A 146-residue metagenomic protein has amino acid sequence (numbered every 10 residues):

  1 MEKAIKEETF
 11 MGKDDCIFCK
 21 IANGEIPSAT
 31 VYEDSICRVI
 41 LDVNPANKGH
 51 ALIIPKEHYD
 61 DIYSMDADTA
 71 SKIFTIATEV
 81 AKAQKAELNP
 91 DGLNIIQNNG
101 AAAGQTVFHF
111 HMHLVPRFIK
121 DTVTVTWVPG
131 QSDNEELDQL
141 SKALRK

Functional and structural regions predicted by a protein language model:
E2-K146: HIT superfamily nucleotide-processing domains
